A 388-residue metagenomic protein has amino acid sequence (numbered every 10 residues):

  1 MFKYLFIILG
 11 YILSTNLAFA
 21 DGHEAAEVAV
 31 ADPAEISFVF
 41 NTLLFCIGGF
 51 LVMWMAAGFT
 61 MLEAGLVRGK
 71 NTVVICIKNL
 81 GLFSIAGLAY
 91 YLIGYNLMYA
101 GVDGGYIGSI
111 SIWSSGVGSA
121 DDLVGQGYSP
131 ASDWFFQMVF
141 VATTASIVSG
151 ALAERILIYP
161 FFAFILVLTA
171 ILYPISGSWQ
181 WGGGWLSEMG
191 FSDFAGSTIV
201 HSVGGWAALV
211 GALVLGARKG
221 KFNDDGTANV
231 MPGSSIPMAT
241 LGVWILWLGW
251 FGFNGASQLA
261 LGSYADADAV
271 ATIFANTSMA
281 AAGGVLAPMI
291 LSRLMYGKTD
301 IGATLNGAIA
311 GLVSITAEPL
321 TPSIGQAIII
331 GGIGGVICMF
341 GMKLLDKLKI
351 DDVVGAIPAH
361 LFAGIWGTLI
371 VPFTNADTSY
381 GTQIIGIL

Functional and structural regions predicted by a protein language model:
F2-G10, S14-L388: Hydrophobic alpha-helical transmembrane bundles of multi-pass membrane proteins
